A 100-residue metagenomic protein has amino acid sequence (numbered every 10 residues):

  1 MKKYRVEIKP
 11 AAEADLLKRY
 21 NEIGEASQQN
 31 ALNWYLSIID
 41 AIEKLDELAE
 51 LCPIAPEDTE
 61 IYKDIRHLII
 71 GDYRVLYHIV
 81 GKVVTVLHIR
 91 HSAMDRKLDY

Functional and structural regions predicted by a protein language model:
M1-D64: Basic, Lys/Arg-enriched alpha-helical interface segments
C52-K82: Basic/aromatic recognition patch in beta-strand/loop cores that engages polyanionic ligands
I70-R74, H78-Y100: Enriched for short, Lys/Arg-rich terminal
